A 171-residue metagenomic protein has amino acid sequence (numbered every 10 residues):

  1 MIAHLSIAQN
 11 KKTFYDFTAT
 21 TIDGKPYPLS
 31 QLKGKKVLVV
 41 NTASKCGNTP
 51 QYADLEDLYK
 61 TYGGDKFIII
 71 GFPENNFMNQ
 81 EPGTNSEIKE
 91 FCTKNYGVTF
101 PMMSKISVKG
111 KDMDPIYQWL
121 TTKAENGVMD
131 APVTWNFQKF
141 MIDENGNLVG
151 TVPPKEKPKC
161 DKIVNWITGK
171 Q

Functional and structural regions predicted by a protein language model:
S6-S30, P115: N-terminal "domain-start" segment that seeds a small globular fold
T13-F14, S86-W135: Short, internal strand/loop/helix patches that form the active-site neighborhood or redox-interaction surface
T21, N41-K45: Amphipathic alpha-helical repeat scaffolds
K35-K36, K45, T49-P73, T93-Y96: Conserved helix-turn-beta segment immediately C-terminal to the redox Cys motif in thioredoxin-like folds
K66-G83, V98-G110: Thiol-based oxidoreductase modules, predominantly thioredoxin-like and allied folds used for disulfide exchange
P115-Q118, K123-Q171: Thiol-/selenol-based redox modules, centered on thioredoxin-like and closely related oxidoreductase domains
